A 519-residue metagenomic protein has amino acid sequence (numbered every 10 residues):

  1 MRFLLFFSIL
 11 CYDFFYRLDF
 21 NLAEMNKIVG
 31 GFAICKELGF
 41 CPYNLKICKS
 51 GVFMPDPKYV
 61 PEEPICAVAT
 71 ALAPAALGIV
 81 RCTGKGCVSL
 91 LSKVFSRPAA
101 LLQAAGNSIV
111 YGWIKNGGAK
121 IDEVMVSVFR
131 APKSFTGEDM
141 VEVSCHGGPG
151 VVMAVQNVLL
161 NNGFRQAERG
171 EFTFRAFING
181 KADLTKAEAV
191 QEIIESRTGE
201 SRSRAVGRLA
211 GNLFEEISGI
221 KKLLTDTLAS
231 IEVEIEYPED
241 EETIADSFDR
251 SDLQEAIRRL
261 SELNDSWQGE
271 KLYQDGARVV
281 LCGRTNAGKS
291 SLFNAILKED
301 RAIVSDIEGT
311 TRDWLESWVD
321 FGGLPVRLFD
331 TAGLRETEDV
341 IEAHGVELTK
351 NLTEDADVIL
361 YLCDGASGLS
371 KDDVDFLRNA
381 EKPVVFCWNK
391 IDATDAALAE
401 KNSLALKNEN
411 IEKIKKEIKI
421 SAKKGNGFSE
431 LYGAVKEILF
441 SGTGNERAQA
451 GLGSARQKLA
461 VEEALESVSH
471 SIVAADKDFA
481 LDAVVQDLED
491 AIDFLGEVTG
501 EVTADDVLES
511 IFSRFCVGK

Functional and structural regions predicted by a protein language model:
M1-L18: Hydrophobic alpha-helical signal peptides and transmembrane signal-/tail-anchor segments that drive secretory-pathway
Y12, P42-S203, G207, G211 (+1 more regions): A glycine-rich (often HGG/GG-containing) alpha/beta subdomain
D13-N21, N26, Y43-N44: Intrinsic-disorder-associated, low-complexity terminal segments enriched in Asp/Asn/His/Tyr and depleted of Lys/Arg
E24-E37: Positively charged N-terminal leader segments that act as targeting/secretion signals
P55, V60-L72, G199-D320, T337 (+1 more regions): C-terminal-of-GTPase-core extension/linker across diverse P-loop GTPases
I114-G118, T310-T337: Switch I (G2) and immediately adjacent beta-strands of P-loop GTPase domains
L328, L362, C387: Generic enzyme active-site microenvironment
H344-G365: Inter-motif core of Ras-like GTPase G domains
